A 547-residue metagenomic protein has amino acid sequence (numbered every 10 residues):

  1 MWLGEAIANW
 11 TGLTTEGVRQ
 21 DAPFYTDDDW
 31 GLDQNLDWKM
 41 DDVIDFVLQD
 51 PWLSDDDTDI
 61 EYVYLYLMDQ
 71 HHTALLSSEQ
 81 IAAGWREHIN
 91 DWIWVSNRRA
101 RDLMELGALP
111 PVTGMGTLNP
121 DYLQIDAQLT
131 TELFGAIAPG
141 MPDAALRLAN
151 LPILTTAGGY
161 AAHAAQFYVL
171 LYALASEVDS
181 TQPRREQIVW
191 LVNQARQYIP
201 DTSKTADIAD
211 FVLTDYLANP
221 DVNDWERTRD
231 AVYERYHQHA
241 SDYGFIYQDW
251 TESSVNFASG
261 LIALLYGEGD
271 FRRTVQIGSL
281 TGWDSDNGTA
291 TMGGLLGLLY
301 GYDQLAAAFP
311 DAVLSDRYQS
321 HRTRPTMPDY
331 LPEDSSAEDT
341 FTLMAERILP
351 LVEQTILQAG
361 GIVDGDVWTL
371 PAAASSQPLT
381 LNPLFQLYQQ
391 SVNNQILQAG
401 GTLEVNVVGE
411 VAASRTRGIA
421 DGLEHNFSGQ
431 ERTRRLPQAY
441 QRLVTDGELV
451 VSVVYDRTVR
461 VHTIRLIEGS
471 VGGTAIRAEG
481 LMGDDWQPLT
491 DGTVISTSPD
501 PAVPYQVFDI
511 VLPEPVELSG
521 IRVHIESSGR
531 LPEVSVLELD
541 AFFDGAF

Functional and structural regions predicted by a protein language model:
I7, T11, V18, A22-D29 (+3 more regions): Catalytic phosphate/nucleotide-handling subdomain of diverse soluble enzymes
L13-L48, T58-E61, A82: Active-site-surrounding "flap" and adjacent substrate/cofactor-binding loops of secreted or lumenal enzymes, prototyped
Q70-I125: Extracytoplasmic mature domains of secreted/periplasmic and thylakoid-lumen proteins
E105-L106, P110-Y122, T131-M141, N150-T155 (+1 more regions): Accessory "access/gating" subregions that flank catalytic or transport cores
A206, T214-A240, F245-I246, L299-N393: Acidic, carboxylate-rich catalytic segments that either coordinate divalent cations
Q390-Q430: Predominantly extracellular/luminal regions of secreted and cell-surface proteins, especially disulfide-bonded
R432-T490, P504-F547: Aromatic, loop-rich ligand-recognition surfaces of beta-strand-rich domains
P488-P499: Solvent-exposed serine/threonine-rich low-complexity stretches and specific carbohydrate-binding patches
